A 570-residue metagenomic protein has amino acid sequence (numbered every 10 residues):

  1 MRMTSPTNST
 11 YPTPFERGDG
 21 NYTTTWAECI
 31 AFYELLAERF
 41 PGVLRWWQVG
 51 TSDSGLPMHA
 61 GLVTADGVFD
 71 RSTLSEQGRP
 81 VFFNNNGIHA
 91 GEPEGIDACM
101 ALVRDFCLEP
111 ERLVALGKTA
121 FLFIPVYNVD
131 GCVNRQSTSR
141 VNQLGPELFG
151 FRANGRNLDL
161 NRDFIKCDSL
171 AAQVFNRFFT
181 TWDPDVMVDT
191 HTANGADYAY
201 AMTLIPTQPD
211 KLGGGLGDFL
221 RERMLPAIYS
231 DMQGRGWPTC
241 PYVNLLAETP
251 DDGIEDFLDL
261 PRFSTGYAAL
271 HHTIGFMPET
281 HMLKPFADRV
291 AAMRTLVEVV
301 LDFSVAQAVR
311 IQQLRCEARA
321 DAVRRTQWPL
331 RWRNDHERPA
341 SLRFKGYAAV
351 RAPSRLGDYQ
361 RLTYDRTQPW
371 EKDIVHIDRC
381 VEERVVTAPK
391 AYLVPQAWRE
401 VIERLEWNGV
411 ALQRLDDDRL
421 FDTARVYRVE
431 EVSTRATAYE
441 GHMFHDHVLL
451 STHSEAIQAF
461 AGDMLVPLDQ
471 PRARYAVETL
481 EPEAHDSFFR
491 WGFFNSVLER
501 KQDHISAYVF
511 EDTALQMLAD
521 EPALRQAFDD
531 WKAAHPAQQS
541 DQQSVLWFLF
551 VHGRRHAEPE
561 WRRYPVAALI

Functional and structural regions predicted by a protein language model:
M1-I570: Structured catalytic-domain cores with a bias toward divalent-metal coordination
